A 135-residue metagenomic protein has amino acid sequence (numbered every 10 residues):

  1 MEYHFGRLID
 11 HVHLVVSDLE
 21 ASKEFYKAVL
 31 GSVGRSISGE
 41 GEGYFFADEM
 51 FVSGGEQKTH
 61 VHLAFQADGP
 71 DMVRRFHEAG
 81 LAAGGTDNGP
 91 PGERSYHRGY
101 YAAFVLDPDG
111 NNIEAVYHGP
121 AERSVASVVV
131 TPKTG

Functional and structural regions predicted by a protein language model:
M1-E20, L63, G119-G135: N-terminal beta-strand motif that seeds the catalytic metal site of vicinal oxygen chelate
H13-F51: Core segments of cupin and vicinal oxygen chelate
D18-E20, F65-D109: Vicinal oxygen chelate
E42-Y44, V61, G99-A103: Short beta-strand micro-motifs in enzyme catalytic cores
G55-E56, H60-G69: Helix-adjacent hinge/juxtasegments
R98, F104, A115-E122: Short beta->alpha transition motifs characteristic of CBS
